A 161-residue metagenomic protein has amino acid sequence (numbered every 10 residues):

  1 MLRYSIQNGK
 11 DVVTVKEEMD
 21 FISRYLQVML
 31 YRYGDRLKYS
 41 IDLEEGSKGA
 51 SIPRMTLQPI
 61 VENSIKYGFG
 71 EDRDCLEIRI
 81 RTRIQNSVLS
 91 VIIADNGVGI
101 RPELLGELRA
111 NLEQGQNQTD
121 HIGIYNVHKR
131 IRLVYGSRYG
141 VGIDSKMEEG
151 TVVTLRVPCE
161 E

Functional and structural regions predicted by a protein language model:
M1-D144, V152-T154: Two-component histidine phosphotransfer core
L155-E161: C-terminal beta-strand of the catalytic ATP-binding
